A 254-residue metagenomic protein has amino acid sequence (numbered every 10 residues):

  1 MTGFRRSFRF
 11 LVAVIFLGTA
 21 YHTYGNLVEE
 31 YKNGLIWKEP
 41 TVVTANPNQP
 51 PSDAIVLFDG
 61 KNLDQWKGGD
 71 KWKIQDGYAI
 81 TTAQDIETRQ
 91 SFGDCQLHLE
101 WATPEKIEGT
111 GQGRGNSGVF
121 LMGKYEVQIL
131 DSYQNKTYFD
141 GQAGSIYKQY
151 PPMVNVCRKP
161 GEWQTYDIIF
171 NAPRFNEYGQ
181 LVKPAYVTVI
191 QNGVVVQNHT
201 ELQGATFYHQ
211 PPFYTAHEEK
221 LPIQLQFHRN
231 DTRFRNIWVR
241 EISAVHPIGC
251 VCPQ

Functional and structural regions predicted by a protein language model:
M1-L11: Bacterial N-terminal signal peptides that target proteins for export
L11-T19: Bacterial N-terminal signal peptides
H22-Q254: Carbohydrate-interacting regions of secretory-pathway proteins
